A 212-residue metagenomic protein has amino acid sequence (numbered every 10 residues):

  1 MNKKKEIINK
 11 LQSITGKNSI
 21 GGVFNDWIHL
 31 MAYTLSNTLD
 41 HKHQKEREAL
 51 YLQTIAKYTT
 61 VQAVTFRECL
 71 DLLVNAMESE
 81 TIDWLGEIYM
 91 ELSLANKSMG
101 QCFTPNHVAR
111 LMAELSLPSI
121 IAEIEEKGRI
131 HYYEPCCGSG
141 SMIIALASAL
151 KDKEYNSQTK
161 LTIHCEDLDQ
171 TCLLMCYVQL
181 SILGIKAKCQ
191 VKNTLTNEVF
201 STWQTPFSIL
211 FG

Functional and structural regions predicted by a protein language model:
M1, N9, I20, I185-K186 (+1 more regions): C-terminal tail/extension regions appended to the core domain(s) of diverse proteins
N2-C136, G140-E154: Class I S-adenosyl-L-methionine
N106-F200, Q204-S208: Conserved S-adenosyl-L-methionine
